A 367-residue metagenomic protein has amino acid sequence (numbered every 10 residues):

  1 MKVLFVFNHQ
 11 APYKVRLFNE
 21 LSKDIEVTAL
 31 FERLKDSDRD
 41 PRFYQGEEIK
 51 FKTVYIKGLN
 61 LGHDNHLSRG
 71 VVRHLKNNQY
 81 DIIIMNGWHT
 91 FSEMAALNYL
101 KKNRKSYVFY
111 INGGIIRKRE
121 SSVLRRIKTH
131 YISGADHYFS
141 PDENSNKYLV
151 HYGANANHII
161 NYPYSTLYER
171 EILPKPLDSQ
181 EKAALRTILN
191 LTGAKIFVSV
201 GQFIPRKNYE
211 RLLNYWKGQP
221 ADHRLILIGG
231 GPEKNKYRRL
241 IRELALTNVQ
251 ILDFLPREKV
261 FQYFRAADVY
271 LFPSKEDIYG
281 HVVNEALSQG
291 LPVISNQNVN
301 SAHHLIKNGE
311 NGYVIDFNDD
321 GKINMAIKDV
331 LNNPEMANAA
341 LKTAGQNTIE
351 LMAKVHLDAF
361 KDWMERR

Functional and structural regions predicted by a protein language model:
F91, K105-V123, G134-H137, P141: A short, histidine- and acid-enriched strand-loop-helix "catalytic/donor-clamping" loop that lines the nucleotide-sugar
S133-A183: Donor nucleotide-sugar binding/catalytic pocket of nucleotide-sugar-dependent glycosyltransferases
R186, N190-K207, L213-W216: Conserved donor-binding/catalytic core segment of Leloir-type glycosyltransferases
R238-L255: Nucleotide-activated donor-binding/catalytic signature segment of Leloir-type glycosyltransferases, i.e., the conserved
F254-L255, Q262-A267: Short alpha-helical donor nucleotide-sugar binding micro-motif in glycosyltransferases
K275: Aromatic "clamp/platform" in nucleotide-sugar-dependent glycosyltransferases that forms part of the donor/acceptor
P292-N296: Short hydrophobic beta-strand element within catalytic cores of glycosyltransferases and related nucleotide-activated
K307-G309, Y313-D320, I327-P334: Conserved acidic donor-binding segment of nucleotide-sugar-dependent glycosyltransferases
